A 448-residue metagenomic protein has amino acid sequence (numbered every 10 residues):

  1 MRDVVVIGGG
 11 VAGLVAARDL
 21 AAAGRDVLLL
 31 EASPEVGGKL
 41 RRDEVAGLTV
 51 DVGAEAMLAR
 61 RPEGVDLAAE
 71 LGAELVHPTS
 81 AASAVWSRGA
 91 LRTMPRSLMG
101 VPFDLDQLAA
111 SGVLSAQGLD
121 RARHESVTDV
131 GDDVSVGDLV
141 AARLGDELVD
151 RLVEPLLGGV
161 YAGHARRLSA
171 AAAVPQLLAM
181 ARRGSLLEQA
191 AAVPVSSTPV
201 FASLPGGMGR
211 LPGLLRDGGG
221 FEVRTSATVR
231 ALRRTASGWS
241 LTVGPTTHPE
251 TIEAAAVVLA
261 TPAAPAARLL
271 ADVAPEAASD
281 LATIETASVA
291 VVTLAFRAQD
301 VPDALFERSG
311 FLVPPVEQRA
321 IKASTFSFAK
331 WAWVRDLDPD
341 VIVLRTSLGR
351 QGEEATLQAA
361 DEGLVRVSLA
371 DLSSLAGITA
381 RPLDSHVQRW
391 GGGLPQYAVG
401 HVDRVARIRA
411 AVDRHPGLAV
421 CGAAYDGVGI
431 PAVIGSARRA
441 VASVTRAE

Functional and structural regions predicted by a protein language model:
R2-L29: N-terminal Rossmann-like FAD-binding beta1-loop-alpha1 element of flavoenzymes
V4, R25-V27, V257, P382-S385: Hydrophobic anchor at the start of a short beta-strand that flanks the dinucleotide cofactor-binding loop
A12, E35, A264: Conserved Rossmann-like nucleotide-cofactor binding loop
A21-V45: Glycine-rich FAD pyrophosphate-binding loop
A46-V127: Dinucleotide-binding Rossmann-like beta1-alpha1 core, especially the glycine-rich loop that anchors the ADP
M94-P102, F306, K322-E448: Conserved flavin/dinucleotide-binding core of flavoenzymes
L119-R234, G238: Active-site/ligand-binding neighborhood in enzyme catalytic cores
A227-L344, Q351-Q358, E362, L375: Mid-domain catalytic core of redox enzymes that form a hydrophobic substrate pocket/lid adjacent to a catalytic redox
